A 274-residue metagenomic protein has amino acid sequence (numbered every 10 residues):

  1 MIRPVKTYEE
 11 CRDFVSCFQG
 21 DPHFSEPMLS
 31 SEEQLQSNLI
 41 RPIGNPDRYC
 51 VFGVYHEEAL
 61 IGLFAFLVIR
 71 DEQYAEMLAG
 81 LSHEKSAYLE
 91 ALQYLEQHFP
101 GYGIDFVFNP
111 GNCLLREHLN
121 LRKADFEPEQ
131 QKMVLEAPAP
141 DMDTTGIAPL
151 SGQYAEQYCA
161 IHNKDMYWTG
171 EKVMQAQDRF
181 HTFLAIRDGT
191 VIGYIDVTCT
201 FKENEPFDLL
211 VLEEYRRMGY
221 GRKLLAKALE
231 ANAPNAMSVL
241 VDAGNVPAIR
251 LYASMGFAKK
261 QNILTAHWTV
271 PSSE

Functional and structural regions predicted by a protein language model:
M1-Q34, Q130, A139-W168: Short amphipathic alpha-helix that is part of the acyltransferase structural core
M28-E90, I195-F207, E213: Conserved donor-binding loop and adjoining core beta-sheet/short helix segment in diverse acyl/aminoacyl transferases
S31-Q36, D143-F207: Flexible, substrate/cofactor-facing loop regions flanked by secondary structure within enzyme catalytic domains
V68-R70, A79-D143, T265-W268: Acyl-donor-binding surface of acyltransferase catalytic domains
E84-Q97, V211, R217-A231, I249-S254: Conserved acetyl-CoA-binding loop-helix of GNAT-fold acetyltransferases
I104-N109, P206, M237-V241: Conserved hydrophobic beta-strand within the GNAT/NAT acetyltransferase core sheet that lines the active-site cleft
P110-P128, R222, G244-N262: Conserved active-site alpha-helix within GNAT-family acetyltransferase domains
